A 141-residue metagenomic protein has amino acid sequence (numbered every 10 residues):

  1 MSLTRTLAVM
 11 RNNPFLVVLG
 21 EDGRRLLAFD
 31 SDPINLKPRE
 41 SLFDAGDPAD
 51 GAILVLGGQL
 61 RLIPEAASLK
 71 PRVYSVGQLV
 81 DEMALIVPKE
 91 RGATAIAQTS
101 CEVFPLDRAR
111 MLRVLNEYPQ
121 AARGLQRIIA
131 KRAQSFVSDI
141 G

Functional and structural regions predicted by a protein language model:
T6, D22-R24, L85, E90-G92 (+1 more regions): A small-molecule sensor/coupling module
R11-I63, V80: Regulatory nucleotide-sensing modules
D32, G51, P88-T94, S100-V103: Helix-loop-beta junctions that constitute the ligand-sensing/allosteric loops of cytosolic regulatory sensor domains
D47-P48, V55, E65-A67, P88 (+1 more regions): A short, compositionally biased micro-patch
A52, V73, P105: Short aromatic/basic micro-patch
L62-I63, E82-M83, A93-A97, R113-V114: Short beta-strand His + acidic residue motifs that chelate non-heme Fe in jelly-roll/DSBH and cupin folds
A67-D81: Short acidic-glycine-tyrosine-enriched beta hairpin
